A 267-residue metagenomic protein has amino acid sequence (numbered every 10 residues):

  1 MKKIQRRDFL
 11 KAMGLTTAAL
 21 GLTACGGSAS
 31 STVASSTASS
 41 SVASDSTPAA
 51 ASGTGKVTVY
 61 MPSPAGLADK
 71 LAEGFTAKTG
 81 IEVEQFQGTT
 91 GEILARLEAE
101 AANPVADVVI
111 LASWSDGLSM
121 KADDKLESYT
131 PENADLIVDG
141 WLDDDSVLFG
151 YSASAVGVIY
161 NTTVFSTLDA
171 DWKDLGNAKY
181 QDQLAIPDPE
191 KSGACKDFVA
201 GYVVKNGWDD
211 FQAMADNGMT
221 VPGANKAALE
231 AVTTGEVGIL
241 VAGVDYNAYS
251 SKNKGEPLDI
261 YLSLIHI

Functional and structural regions predicted by a protein language model:
M1-L20: N-terminal secretory signal peptides and thylakoid transit peptides that target proteins across membranes
C25-T37: Bacterial lipoprotein signal-peptidase II cleavage site
T37-T58, T76-K78: Immediate post-signal peptide segment of exported/extracytoplasmic ligand-binding proteins
T58-E82, V158, S250-K252: Short, polar/charged alpha-helical segment
M61-P62, G66-D69, G88-G91, P104-V237: Extracytoplasmic ligand-binding site segments that recognize negatively charged/polar headgroups
A95-A102: Short, well-structured alpha-helical segments in soluble
S115-S119, G238-D259: A ligand-binding cleft/hinge motif common to bilobed small-molecule-binding domains
I265-I267: Conserved small/polar residues in nucleotide/adenosyl-binding loops
